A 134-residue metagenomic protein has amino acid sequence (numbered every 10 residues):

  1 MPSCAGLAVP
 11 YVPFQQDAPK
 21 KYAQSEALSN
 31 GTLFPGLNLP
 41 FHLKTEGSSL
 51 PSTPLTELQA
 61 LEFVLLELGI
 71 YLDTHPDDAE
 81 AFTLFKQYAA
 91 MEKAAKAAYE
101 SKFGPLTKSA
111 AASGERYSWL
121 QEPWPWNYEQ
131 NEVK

Functional and structural regions predicted by a protein language model:
M1-S49, T53, F103-K134: Long, non-catalytic architectural segments outside compact domain cores
P54, L58-L72, Y88, E92-A95: Non-transmembrane amphipathic alpha-helical segments
A79-A89, S113: Short, charged, amphipathic alpha-helical segments
M91-L106: Amphipathic alpha-helical coiled-coil segments
